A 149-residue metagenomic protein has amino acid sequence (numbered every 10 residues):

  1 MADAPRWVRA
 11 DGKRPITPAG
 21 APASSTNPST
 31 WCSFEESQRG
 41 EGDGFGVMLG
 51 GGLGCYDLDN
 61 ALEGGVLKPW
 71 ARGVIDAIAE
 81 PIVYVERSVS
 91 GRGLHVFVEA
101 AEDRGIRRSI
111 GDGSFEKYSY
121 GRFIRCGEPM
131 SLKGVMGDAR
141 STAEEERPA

Functional and structural regions predicted by a protein language model:
M1-A149: Conserved phosphate/metal-binding and DNA-contacting active-site motifs used in DNA phosphodiester-bond processing
